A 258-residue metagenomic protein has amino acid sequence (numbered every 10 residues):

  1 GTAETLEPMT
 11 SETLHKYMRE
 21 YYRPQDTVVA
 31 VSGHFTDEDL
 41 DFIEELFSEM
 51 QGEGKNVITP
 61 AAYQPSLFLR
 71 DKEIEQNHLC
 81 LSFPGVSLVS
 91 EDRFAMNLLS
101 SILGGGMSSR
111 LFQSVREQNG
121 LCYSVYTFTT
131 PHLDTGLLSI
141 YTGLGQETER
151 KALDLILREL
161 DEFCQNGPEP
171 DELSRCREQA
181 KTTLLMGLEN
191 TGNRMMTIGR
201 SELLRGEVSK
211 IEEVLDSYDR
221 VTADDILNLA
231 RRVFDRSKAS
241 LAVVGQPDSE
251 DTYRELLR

Functional and structural regions predicted by a protein language model:
G1-G54, S87, E117-R258: Charge-rich, well-structured scaffold segments of protease-associated domains
K55-R110, P247: His/Glu-based metal-binding/catalytic segments typifying zinc-dependent metallopeptidases
R110-Q118: Short amphipathic alpha-helix segments
